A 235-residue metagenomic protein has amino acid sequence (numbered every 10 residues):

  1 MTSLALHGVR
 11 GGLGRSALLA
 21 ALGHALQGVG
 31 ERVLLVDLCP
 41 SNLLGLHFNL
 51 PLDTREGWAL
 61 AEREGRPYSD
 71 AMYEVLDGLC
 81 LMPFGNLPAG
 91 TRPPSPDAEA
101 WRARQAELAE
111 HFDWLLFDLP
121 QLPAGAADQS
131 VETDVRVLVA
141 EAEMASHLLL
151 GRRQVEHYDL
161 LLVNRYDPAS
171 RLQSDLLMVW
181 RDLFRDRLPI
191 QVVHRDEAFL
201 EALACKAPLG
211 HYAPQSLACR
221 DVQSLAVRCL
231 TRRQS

Functional and structural regions predicted by a protein language model:
M1-V33: Walker A (P-loop) phosphate-binding motif
G8-R10, G28, R32-D113, F199-A204: P-loop/Walker-type NTP enzyme "switch/lid" segment
R10-L13, P88, R165-A169: Short histidine/acidic/glycine/proline-rich micro-motifs that form metal- and phosphate-coordinating active-site loops
L19, A100-W101, L122-A124, Q173 (+1 more regions): Amphipathic coiled-coil/heptad-repeat helices and related helical stalk/stem segments that mediate oligomerization
V29, L34, A109-V192: Conserved catalytic-core segment of NTP-binding enzymes
P94-S95, E99, A103, E110-H111 (+5 more regions): N-terminal secretory/membrane-targeting helices
Y158-S235: C-terminal lobe/tail of nucleotide-utilizing enzymes
